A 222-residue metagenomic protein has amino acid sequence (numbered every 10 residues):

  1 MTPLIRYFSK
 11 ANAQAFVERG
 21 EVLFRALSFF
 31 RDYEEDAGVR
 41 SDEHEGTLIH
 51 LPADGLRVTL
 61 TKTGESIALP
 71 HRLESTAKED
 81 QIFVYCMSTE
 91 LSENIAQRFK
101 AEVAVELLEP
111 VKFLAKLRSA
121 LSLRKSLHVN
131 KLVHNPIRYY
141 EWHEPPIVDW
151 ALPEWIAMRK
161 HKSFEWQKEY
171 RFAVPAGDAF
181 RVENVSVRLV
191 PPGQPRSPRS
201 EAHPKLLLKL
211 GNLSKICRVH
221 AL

Functional and structural regions predicted by a protein language model:
M1-L222: NAD-dependent ADP-ribosyltransferases
